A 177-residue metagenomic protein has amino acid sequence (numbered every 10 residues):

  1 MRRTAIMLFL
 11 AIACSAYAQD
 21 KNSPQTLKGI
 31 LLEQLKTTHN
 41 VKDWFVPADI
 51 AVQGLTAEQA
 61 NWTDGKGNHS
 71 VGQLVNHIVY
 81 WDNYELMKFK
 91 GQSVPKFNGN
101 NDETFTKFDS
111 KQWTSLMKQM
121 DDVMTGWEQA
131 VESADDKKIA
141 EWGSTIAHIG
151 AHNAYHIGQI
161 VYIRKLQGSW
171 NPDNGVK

Functional and structural regions predicted by a protein language model:
M1-S23: Bacterial Sec-dependent N-terminal signal peptides
Q19-T37: Extreme N-terminal tail/first-helix region
P24, K36-F45, D49-V52, Q59-N101 (+1 more regions): Short, contiguous alpha-helical
L32-Q34, Q112-W113, S144: A short, structure-level motif marking secondary-structure boundaries and short turns
D49, Q53-A57, T125-E132: Amphipathic, well-packed alpha-helical segments that form the structural scaffold of globular domains
T104-I139, A147: Acidic/histidine-rich alpha-helical segments that form the ligand environment of transition-metal centers
